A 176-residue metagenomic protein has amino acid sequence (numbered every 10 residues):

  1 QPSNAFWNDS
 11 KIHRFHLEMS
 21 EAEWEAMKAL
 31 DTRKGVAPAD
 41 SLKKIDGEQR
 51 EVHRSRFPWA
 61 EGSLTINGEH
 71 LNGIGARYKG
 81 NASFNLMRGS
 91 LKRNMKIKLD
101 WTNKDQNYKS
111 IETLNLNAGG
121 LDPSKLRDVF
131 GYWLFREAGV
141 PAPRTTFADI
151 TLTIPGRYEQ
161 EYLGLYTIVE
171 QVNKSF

Functional and structural regions predicted by a protein language model:
Q1-F176: Phosphate/dinucleotide-binding and metal-coordinating scaffold of catalytic cores in nucleotide-dependent enzymes
